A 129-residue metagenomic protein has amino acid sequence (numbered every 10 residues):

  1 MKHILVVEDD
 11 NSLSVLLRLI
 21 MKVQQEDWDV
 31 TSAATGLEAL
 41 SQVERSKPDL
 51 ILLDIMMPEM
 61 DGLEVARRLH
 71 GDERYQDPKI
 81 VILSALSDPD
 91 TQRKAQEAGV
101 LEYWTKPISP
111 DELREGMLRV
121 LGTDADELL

Functional and structural regions predicted by a protein language model:
E8: Conserved acidic carboxylate
N11-T31: Two-component/phosphorelay signaling modules centered on CheY-like receiver
S32-L50: Acidic, metal-coordinating helix/loop segments flanking the phosphotransfer/catalytic sites of two-component signaling
M57: Receiver (REC) domain active-site loop signature in two-component systems and cognate sites in sensor histidine kinases
I108-M117: C-terminal output helix
